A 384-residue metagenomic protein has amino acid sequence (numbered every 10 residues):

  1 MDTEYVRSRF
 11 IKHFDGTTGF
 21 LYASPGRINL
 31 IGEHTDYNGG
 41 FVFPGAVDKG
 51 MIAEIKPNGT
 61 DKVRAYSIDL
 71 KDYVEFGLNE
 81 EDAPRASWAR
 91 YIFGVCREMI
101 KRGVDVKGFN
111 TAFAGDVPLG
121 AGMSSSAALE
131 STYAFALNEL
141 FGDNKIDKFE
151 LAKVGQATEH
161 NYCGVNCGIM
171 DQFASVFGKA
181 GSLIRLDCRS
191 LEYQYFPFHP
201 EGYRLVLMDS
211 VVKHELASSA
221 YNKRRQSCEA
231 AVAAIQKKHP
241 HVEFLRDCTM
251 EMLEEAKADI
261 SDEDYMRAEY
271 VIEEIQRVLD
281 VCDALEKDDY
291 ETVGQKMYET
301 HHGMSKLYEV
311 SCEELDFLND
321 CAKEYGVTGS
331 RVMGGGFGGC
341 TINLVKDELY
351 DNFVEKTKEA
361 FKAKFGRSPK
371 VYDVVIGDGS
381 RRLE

Functional and structural regions predicted by a protein language model:
M1-R27, I52-R85, S182-G329, L344-E384: C-terminal nucleotide
M1-Y22, I28, G32, Y37 (+6 more regions): Gly/Ser-rich oxyanion-binding loop with an adjacent helix/lid that shapes the negatively charged ligand pocket
G39-A46, R224-R225: Short Gly/aromatic-enriched secondary-structure transition segments
P44-A46, E54-P57, R102-G103: Short, charge-rich binding segments
T111-F113, M208-S210, T341: A structural signal for short, well-ordered beta-strand segments
A128, C340-L344: FabD-like malonyl-/acyl-CoA
F337: Glycine-rich phosphate-binding loop
